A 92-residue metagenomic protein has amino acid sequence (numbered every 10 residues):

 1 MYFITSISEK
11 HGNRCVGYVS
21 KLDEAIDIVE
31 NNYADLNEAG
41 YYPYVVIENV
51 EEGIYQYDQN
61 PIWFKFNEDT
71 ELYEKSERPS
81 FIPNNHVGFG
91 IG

Functional and structural regions predicted by a protein language model:
M1-R14, Y42-V46: Short aromatic-glycine-(Arg/Gly/Cys) micro-motifs in beta-strand/loop hairpins
I4-I7, V19, K75, P79: Intrinsically disordered, low-complexity segments enriched in Ser/Pro/Gly/Ala and basic residues
C15-L36: Short, flexible N-terminal segments of the mature chain
N31-G92: Short, mixed-charge low-complexity intrinsically disordered segments
